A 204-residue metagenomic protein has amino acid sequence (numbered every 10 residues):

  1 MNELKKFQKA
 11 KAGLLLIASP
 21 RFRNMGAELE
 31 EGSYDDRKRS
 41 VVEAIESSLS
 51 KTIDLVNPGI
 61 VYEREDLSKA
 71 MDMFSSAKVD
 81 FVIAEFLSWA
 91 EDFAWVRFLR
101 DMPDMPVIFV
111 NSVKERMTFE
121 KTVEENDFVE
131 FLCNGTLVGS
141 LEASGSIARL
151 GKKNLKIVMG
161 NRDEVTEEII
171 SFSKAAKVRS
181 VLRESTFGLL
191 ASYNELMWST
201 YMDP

Functional and structural regions predicted by a protein language model:
M1-P204: An N-terminal assembly and electron-transfer interface module characteristic of large anaerobic redox and radical
